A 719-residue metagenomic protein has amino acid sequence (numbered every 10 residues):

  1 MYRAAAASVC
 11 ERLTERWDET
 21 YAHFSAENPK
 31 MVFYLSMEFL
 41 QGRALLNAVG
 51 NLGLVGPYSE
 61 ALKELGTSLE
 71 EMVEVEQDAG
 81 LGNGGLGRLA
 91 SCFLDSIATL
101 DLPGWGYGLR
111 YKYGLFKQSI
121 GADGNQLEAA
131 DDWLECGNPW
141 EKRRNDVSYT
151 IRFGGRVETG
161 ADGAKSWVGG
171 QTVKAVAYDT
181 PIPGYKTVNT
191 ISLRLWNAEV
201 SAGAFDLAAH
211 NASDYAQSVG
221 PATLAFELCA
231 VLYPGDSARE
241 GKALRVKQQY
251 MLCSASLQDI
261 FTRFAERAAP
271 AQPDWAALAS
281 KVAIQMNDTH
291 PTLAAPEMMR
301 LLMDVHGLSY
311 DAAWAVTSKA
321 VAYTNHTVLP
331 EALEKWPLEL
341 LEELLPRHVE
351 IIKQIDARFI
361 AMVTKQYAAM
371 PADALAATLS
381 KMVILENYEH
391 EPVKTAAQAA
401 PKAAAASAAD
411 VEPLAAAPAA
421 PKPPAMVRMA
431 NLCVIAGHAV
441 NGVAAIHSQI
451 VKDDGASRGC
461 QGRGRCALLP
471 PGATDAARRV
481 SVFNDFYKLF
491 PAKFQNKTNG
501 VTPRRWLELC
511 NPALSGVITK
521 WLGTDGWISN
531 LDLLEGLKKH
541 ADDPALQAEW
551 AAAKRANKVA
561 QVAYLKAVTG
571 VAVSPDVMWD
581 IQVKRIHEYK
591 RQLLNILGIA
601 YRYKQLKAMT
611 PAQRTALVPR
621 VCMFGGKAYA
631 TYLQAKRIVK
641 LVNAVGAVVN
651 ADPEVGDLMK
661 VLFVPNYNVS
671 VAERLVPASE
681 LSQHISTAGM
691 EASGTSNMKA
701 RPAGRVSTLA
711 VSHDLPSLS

Functional and structural regions predicted by a protein language model:
M1-M698, P702-S719: A conserved ligand/cofactor-binding region detector
